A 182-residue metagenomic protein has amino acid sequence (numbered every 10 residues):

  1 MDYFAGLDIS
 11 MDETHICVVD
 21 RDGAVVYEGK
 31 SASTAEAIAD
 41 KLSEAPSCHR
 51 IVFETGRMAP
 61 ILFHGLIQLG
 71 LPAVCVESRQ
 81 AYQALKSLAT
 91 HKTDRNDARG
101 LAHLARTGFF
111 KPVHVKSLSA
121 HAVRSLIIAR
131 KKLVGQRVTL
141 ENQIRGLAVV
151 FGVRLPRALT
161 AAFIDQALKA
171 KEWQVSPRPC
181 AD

Functional and structural regions predicted by a protein language model:
M1-D182: A detector of single, family-specific signature residues that are central to catalytic or substrate-handling motifs
